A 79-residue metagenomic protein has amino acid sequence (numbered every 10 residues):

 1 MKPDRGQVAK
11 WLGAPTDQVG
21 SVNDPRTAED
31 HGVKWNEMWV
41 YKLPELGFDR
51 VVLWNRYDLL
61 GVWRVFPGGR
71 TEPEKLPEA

Functional and structural regions predicted by a protein language model:
M1-A79: Residues within mature, well-folded domains
